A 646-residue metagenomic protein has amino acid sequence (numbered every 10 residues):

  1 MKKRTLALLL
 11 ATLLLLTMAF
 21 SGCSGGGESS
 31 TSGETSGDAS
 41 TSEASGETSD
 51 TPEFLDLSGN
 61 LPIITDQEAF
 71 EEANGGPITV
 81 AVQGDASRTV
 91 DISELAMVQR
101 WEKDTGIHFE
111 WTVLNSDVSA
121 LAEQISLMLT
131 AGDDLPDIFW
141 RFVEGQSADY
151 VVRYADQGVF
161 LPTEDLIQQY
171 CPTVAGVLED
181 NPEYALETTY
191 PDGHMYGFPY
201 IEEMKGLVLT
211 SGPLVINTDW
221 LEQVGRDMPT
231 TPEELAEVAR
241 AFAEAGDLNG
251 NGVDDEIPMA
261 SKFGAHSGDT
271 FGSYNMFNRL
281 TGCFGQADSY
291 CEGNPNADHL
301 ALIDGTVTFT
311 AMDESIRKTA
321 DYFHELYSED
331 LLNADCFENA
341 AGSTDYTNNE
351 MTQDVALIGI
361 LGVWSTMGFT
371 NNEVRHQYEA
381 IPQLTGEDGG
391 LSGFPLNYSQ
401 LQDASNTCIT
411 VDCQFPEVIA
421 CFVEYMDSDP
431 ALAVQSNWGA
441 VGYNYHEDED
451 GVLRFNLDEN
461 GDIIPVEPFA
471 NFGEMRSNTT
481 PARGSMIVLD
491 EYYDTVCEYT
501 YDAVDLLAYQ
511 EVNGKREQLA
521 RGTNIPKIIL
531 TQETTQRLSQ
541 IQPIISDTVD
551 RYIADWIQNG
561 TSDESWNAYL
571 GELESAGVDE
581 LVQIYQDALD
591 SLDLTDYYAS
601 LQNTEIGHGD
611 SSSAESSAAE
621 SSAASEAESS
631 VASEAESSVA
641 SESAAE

Functional and structural regions predicted by a protein language model:
K2-K3, L10, M18-E646: Extracytoplasmic/secretory soluble proteins
